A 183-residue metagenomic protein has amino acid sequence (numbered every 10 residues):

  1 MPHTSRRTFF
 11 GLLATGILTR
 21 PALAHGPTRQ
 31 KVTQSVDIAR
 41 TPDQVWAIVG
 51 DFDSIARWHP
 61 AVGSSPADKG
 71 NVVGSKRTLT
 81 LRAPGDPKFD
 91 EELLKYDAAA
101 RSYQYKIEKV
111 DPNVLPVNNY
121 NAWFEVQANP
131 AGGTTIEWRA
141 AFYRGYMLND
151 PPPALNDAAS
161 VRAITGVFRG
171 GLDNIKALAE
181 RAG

Functional and structural regions predicted by a protein language model:
M1-G16: N-terminal secretory signal peptides and thylakoid transit peptides that target proteins across membranes
L12-G70: Hydrophobic ligand-binding cavity/cleft-lining segments
Q34, F89-K95, Y120-A128: Hydrophobic/aromatic beta-strand elements that line small-molecule binding cavities or substrate pockets in beta-rich
P42, L94-R101, E125-T135: A short, structured loop/turn motif at beta-sheet edges
V45-V49, I55, R77, L93 (+3 more regions): Hydrophobic pocket/interface hotspot
G50-R57, A98, D173-E180: Sec-exported extracytoplasmic/periplasmic mature domains
P66-P116, G170, L178-G183: Glycine-rich portal/gate segments that line the openings of hydrophobic small-molecule binding cavities
V110-G166: Beta-strand/loop substructures that line and gate deep hydrophobic ligand-binding cavities in soluble
